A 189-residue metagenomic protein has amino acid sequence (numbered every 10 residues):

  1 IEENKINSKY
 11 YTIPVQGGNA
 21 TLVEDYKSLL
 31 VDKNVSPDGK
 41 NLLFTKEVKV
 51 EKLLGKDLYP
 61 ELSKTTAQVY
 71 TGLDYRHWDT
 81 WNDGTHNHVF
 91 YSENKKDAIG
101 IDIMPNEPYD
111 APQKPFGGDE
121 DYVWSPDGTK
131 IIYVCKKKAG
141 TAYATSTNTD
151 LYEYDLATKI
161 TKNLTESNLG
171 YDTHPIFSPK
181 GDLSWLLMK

Functional and structural regions predicted by a protein language model:
I1, D25-T45, Y75-D83, H88-V89 (+5 more regions): Conserved beta-propeller blade repeats
E3-K56: Hydrophobic or amphipathic alpha-helical targeting/insertion segments
K5-I6, A98, G170: A cross-taxa feature marking solvent-exposed loop/turn segments within ectodomains of secreted and single-pass membrane
P14-G18, E93-A98, D155-K159: Short loop/turn segments that connect beta-strands within beta-propeller blades
T21, G100-I101, K162: A structural motif specific to WD40 beta-propellers
E47-K95, G100-N106, V134-K137, Y143-Y152: Predominantly five- to eight-bladed beta-propeller fold
